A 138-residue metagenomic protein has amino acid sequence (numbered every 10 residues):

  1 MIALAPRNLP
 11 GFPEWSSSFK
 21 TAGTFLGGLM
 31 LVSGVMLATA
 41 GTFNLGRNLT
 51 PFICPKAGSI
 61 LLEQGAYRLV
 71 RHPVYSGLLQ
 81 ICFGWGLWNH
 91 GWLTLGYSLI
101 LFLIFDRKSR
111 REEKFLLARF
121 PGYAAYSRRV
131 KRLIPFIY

Functional and structural regions predicted by a protein language model:
M1-I60, Q80-Y138: Membrane-anchoring alpha-helices and their flanking helix-loop junctions
S59-Y67, S76: Alpha-helical membrane-protein architecture signal
G65-V70, Y126, V130: Hydrophobic alpha-helical segments of integral membrane proteins, encompassing both true transmembrane helices
R71-V74, P121: Residue-level signal for the nucleotide or nucleotide-sugar donor/cofactor binding architecture
P73-S76, L133: Loop-to-transmembrane-helix entry motif
